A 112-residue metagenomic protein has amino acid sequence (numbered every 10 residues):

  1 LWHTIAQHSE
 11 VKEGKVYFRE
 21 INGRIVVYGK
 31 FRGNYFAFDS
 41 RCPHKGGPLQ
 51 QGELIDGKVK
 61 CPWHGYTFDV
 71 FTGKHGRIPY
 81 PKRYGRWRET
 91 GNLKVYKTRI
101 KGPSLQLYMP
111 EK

Functional and structural regions predicted by a protein language model:
L1-D56, K74, E89-K112: N-terminal pre-ligand scaffold of iron-sulfur
L54, K58-R88: Mid-chain, well-packed structural core segment of small domains
